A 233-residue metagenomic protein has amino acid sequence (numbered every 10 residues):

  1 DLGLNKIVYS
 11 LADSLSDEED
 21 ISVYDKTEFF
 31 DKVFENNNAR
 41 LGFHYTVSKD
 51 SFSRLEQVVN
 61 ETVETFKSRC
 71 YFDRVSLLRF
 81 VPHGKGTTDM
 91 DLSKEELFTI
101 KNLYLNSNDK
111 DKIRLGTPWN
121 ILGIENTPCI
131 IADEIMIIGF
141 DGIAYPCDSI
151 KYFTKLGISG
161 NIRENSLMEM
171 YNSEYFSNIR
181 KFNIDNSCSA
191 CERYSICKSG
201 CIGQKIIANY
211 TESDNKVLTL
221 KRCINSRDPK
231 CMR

Functional and structural regions predicted by a protein language model:
L2-Y145, S149-N165: Radical SAM enzyme [4Fe-4S]-AdoMet core and its adjacent flexible, acidic and glycine-rich loops/tails across
S149-R233: Flexible mid-to-C-terminal extensions adjoining Fe-S/redox cofactors in radical SAM and related proteins
